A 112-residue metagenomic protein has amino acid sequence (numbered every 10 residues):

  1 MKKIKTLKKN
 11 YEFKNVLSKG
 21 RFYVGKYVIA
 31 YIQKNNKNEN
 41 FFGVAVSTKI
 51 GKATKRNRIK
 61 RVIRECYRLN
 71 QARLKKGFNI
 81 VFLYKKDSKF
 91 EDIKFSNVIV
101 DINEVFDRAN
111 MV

Functional and structural regions predicted by a protein language model:
M1-V112: Positively charged, solvent-exposed patches that mediate nucleic-acid binding
